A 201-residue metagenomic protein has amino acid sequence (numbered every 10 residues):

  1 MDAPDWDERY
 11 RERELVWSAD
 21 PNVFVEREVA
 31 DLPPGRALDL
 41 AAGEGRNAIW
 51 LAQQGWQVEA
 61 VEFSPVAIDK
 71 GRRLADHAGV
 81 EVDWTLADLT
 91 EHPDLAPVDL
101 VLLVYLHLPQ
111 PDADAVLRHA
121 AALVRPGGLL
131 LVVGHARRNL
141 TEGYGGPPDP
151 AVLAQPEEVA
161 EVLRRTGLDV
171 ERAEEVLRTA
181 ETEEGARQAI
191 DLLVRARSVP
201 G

Functional and structural regions predicted by a protein language model:
M1-L32, R138: Conserved class I S-adenosyl-L-methionine
G35-G43: Conserved class I S-adenosyl-L-methionine
S64-V66: Conserved SAM/SAH-binding beta-strand->alpha-helix loop
G71-R72: Conserved SAM-binding loop
H77-L89: Conserved SAM-binding strand-loop segment of SAM-dependent methyltransferases
V98-A113: A short SAM/SAH-binding and catalytic strip from SAM-dependent methyltransferases
D114-P126: A short glycine-rich, Lys/Arg-flanked "PGG" loop and its adjoining helix->strand segment in the class I
G127-H135: Conserved beta-strand signature within the Rossmann-like core of class I S-adenosyl-L-methionine
